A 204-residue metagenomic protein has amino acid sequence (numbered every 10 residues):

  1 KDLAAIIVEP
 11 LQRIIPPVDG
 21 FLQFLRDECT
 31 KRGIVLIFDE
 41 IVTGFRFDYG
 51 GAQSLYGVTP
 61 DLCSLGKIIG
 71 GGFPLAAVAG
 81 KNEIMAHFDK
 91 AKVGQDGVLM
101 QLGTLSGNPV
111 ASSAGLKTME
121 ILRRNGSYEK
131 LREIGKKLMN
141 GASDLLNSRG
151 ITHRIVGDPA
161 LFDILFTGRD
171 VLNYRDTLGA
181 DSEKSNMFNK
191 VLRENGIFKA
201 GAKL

Functional and structural regions predicted by a protein language model:
K1-L204: Conserved N-terminal phosphate-binding loop of PLP-dependent enzymes in the Aspartate aminotransferase
